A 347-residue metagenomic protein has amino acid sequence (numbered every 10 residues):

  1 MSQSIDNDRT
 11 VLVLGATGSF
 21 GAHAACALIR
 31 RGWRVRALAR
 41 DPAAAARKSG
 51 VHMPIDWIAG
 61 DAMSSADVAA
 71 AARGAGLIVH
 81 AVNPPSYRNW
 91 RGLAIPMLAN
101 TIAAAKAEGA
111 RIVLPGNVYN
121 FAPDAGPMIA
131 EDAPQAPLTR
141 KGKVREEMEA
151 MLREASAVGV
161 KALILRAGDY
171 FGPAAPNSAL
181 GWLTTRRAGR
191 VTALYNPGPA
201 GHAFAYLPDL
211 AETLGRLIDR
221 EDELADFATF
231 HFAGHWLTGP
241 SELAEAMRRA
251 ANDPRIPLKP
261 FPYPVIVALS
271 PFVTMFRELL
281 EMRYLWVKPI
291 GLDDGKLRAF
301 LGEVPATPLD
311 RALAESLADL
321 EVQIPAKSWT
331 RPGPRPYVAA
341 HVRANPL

Functional and structural regions predicted by a protein language model:
S2-D8, R216-L279, D294, A299-F300 (+1 more regions): Mid/C-terminal beta-alpha module of Rossmann-like enzyme folds, strongest in SDR-family dehydrogenases/epimerases
R9-R31: N-terminal Rossmann NAD(P)H-binding glycine-rich loop of SDR-like oxidoreductase domains
A43-E108: NAD(P)H-binding glycine-rich loop region in Rossmannoid oxidoreductase-like domains and their noncatalytic homologs
L98-E147, L163: Conserved Rossmann-fold NAD(P)-dependent oxidoreductase catalytic core, especially the SDR/UDP-sugar
N117, A150-A174: Conserved beta-loop-beta element that borders a ligand/cofactor-binding pocket
R140, G168-N177, N196-P208, I218 (+1 more regions): Glycine-rich "substrate-gating" loop/helix at the edge of Rossmann-like oxidoreductase active sites
I164, G198-A211, T229, L237-P240 (+1 more regions): Conserved loop-to-helix N-cap of the C-terminal "lid" that shapes the substrate pocket in Rossmann-like
T185-A205, R216-L217, E223-A225: A conserved pocket-lining segment of Rossmann-fold NAD(P)-dependent short-chain dehydrogenase/reductase
